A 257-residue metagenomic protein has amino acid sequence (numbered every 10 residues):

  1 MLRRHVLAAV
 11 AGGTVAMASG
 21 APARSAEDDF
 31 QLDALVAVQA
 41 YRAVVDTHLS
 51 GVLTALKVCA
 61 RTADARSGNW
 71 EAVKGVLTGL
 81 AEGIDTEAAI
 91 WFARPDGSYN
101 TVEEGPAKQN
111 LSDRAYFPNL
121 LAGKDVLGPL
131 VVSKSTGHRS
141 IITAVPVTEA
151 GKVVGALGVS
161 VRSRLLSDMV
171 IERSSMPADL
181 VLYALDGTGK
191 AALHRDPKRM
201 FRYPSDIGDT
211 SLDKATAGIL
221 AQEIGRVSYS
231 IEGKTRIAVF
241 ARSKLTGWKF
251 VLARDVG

Functional and structural regions predicted by a protein language model:
M1-G13: N-terminal secretory signal peptides and thylakoid transit peptides that target proteins across membranes
G20-N69, E82-T86, D125-V126, R139-I142 (+1 more regions): Juxtamembrane extracytoplasmic/periplasmic/luminal helical "stalk" adjacent to the first N-terminal
T47, G51-T54, L80-Y99, D125 (+2 more regions): Short N-terminal helix-loop-first-beta-strand/juxtamembrane motif that initiates sensory/input modules
N69-I84, A156, S160-R202, D209: Solvent-exposed, extracytoplasmic
A81, F92-Q109, D196-F201: Structured interaction and signal-relay segments at domain junctions
Y99-R173, A221-T235: Extracytoplasmic/periplasmic ligand-binding sensor regions of membrane-associated signaling proteins
P106-K108, K134, K198-F201, K244 (+1 more regions): Short, surface-exposed beta-strand-loop junctions and turns on beta-sheet-rich folds
I207-G257: Extracellular/periplasmic juxtamembrane segments that couple receptor/chemosensory ectodomains to their
